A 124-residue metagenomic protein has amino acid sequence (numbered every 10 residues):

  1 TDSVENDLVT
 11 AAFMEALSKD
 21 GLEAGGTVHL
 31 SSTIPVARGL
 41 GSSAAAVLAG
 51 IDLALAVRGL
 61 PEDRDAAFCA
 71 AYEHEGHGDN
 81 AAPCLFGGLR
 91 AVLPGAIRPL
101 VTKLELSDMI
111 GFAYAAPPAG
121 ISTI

Functional and structural regions predicted by a protein language model:
T1-R38, A56, L60-E62: ATP-binding N-lobe of GHMP and related small-molecule kinases
N6, G41-S43, L106: Surface-exposed beta-strand edges and their flanking turn/coil or helix-capping segments
T10-M14, L48-L55, F68, Y72: Predominant activation on well-ordered alpha-helical scaffold segments within soluble catalytic domains
A24-G26, G39-G41, G88, I97-L100: Generic structural motif recognizing short loop/turn segments at the entrances and edges of beta-strands
T33-A45, D79: Gly/Ser-rich catalytic serine loop of serine hydrolases
L40-E62, L85-R90: DPxDG-like acidic metal-binding loop motif
E62-I124: ATP-dependent small-molecule kinase catalytic core of the GHMP/sugar-kinase superfamily and closely related
